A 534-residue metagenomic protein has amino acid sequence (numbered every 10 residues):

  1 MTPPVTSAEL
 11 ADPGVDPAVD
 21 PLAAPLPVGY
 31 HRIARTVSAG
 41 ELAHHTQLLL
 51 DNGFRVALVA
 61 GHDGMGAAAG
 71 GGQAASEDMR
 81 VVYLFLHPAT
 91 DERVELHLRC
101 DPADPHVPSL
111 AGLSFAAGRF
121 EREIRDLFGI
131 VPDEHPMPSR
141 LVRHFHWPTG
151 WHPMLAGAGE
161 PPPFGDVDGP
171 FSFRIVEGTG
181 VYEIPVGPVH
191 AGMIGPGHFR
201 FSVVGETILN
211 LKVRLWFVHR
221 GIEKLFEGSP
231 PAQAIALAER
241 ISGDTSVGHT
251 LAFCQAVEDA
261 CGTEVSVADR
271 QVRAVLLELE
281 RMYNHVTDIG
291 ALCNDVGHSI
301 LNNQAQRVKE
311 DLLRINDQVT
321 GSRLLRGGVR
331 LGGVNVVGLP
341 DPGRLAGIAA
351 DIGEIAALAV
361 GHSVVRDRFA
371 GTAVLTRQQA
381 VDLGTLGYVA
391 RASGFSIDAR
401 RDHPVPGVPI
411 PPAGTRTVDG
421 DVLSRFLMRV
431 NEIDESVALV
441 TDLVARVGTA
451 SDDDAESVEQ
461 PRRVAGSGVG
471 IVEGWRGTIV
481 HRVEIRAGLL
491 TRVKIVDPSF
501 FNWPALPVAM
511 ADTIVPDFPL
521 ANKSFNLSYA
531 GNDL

Functional and structural regions predicted by a protein language model:
M1-T207, V365-T372, A390, S436 (+2 more regions): Terminal low-complexity/charged segments
A60-H62, G290-C293, L325-R330, D367-G371 (+1 more regions): Short coil/turn segments at secondary-structure boundaries
P102-F115, S242, T415-R429: Short histidine-centered catalytic/ligand-binding loop motif
H106, G112-P136, R140, H144 (+4 more regions): Structured, non-membrane catalytic/scaffold regions adjacent to prosthetic-group chemistry
E121, R125, T250-E258, L276 (+7 more regions): Predominant activation on well-ordered alpha-helical scaffold segments within soluble catalytic domains
T179-I184, R462-I471: Short, hydrophobic/aromatic-rich segments at coil-to-beta transitions
Y182, V186-D295, Q304, D317 (+2 more regions): Active-site- and interface-proximal helix/loop "cap" or "latch" segments in soluble metabolic and energy-transducing
L301-A305, K309, I315-S467, W475: Intrinsically disordered, low-complexity regulatory segments
